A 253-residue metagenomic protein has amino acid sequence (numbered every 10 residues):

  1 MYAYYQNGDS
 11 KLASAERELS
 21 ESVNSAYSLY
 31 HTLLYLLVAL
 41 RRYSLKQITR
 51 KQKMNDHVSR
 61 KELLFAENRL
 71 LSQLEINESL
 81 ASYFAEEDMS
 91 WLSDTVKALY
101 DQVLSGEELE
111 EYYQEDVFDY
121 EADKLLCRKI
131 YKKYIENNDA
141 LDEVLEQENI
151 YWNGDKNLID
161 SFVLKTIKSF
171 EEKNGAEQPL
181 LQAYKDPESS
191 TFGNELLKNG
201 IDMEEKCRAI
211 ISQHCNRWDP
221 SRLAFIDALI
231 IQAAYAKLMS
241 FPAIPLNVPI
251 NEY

Functional and structural regions predicted by a protein language model:
M1-E252: Class I Rossmann-like S-adenosyl-L-methionine
